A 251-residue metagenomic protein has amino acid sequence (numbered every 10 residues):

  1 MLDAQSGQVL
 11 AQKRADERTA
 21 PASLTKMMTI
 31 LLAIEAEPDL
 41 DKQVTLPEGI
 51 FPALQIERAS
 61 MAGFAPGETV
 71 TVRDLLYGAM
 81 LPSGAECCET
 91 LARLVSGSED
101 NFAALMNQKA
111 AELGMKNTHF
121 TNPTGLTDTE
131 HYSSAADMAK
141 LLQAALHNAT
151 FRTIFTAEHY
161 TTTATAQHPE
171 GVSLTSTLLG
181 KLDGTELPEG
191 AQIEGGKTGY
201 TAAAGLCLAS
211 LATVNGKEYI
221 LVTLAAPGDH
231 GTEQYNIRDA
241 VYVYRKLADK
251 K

Functional and structural regions predicted by a protein language model:
M1-A136, A145-L146, V214: Active-site-adjacent loops and short helices of periplasmic peptidoglycan-processing enzymes
S98-K251: Penicillin-recognizing serine hydrolase domain
